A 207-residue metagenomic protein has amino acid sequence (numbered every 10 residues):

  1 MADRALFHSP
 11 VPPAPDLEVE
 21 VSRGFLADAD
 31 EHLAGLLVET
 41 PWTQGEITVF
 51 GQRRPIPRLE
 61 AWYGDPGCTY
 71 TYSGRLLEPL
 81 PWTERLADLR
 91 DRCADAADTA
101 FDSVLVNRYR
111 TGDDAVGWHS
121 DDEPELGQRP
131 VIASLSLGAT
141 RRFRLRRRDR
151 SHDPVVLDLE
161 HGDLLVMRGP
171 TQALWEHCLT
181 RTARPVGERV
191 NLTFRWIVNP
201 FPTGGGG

Functional and structural regions predicted by a protein language model:
M1-G207: Non-heme Fe(II) oxygenase metal-center motifs and adjacent flexible, charged/small-residue loops
